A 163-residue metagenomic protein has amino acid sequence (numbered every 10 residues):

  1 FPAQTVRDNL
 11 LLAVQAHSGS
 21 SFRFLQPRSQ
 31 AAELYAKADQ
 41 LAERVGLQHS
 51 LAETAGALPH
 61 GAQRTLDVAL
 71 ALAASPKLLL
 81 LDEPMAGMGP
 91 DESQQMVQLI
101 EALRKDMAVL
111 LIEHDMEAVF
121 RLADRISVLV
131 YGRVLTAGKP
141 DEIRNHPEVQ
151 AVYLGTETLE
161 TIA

Functional and structural regions predicted by a protein language model:
F1-A163: Glycine-rich phosphate-binding loops of nucleotide-dependent enzymes
